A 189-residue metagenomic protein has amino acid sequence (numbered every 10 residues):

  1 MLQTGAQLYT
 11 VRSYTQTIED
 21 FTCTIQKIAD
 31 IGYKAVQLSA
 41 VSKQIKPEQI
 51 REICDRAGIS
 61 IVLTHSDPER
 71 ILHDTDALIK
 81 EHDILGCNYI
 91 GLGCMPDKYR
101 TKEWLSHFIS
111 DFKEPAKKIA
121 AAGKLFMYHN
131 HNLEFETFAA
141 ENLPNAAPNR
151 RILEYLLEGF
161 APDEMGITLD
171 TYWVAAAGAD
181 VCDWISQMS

Functional and structural regions predicted by a protein language model:
M1-Y89: N-terminal pre-domain/capping segments
A6, L38, L92, Y128 (+1 more regions): Conserved beta-strand positions
T10-R12, A40-S42, D67-R70, C94-K98 (+2 more regions): Active-site-proximal loop/turn and secondary-structure-junction residues that shape catalytic pockets, frequently
E19-C23, E52, T75-D76, W104-K113 (+2 more regions): Charged helix-capping and loop-helix junction motifs
I50-S66, F112-I119, E154-P162: Alpha-helix-loop-beta-strand connector modules within alpha/beta enzyme cores
V62-I71, C87-K98, E114-A122, G166: Short, basic, helix/turn surface patches
L78-H107: Active-site gating/metal-coordination segments in enzymes
A121-S189: Acidic/histidine-rich catalytic cores of soluble enzymes
